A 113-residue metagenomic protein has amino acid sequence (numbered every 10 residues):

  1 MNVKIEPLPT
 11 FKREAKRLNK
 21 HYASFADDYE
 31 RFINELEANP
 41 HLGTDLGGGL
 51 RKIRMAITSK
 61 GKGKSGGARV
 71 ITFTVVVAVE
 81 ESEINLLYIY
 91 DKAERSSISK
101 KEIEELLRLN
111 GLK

Functional and structural regions predicted by a protein language model:
M1-Y29: Arg/Lys-rich, positively charged N-terminal/basic patches that mediate binding to nucleic acids
N2, K62-S65, I98: Residues at secondary-structure transition points
E6, S24-D28, D45, S82 (+1 more regions): Alpha-helix N-cap and coil->helix boundary residues
E14-H21, N39, A56, Y90-A93: Alpha-helix C-capping/helix-to-loop hinge sites
S24-L42: Compact soluble domain cores
H41-L87: Basic/aromatic recognition patch in beta-strand/loop cores that engages polyanionic ligands
F73-K113: Enriched for short, Lys/Arg-rich terminal
